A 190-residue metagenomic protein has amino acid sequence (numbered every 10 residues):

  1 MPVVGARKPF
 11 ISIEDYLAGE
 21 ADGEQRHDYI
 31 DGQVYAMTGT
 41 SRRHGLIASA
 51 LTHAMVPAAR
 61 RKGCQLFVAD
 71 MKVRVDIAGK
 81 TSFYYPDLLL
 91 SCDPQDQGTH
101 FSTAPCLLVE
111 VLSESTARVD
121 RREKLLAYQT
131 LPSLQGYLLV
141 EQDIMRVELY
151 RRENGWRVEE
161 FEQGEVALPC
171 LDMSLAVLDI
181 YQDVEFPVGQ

Functional and structural regions predicted by a protein language model:
M1-Q190: Gly/Pro/Ser/Thr-rich low-complexity, intrinsically disordered segments predominantly at protein N-termini
